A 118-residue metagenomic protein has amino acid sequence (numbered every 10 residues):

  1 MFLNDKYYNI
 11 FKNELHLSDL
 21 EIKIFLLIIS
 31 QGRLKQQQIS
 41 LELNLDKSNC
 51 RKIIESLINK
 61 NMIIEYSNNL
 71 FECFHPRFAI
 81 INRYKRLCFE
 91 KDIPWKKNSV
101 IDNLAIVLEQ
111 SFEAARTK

Functional and structural regions predicted by a protein language model:
M1-I10: Long, low-complexity, charged/polar intrinsically disordered regions in eukaryotic proteins
I10-E21, K35, S67-C88: Short, cationic-aromatic polyanion-contact patches
N13, S30, I58-N59: The C-terminal cap of the DNA-recognition helix in HTH/winged-HTH DNA-binding domains, marking the helix-to-coil
E21-I28: Short alpha-helical "packing" element that flanks the helix-turn-helix/winged-helix DNA-binding module
G32-E42: Short acidic, hydrophobic short linear motifs in intrinsically disordered regions
N44-N59: Short amphipathic alpha-helical interaction segments
I58-N68: A short, conserved structural fragment
R83-K118: Amphipathic alpha-helical dimerization/coiled-coil segments that flank or bridge DNA-binding/regulatory modules
